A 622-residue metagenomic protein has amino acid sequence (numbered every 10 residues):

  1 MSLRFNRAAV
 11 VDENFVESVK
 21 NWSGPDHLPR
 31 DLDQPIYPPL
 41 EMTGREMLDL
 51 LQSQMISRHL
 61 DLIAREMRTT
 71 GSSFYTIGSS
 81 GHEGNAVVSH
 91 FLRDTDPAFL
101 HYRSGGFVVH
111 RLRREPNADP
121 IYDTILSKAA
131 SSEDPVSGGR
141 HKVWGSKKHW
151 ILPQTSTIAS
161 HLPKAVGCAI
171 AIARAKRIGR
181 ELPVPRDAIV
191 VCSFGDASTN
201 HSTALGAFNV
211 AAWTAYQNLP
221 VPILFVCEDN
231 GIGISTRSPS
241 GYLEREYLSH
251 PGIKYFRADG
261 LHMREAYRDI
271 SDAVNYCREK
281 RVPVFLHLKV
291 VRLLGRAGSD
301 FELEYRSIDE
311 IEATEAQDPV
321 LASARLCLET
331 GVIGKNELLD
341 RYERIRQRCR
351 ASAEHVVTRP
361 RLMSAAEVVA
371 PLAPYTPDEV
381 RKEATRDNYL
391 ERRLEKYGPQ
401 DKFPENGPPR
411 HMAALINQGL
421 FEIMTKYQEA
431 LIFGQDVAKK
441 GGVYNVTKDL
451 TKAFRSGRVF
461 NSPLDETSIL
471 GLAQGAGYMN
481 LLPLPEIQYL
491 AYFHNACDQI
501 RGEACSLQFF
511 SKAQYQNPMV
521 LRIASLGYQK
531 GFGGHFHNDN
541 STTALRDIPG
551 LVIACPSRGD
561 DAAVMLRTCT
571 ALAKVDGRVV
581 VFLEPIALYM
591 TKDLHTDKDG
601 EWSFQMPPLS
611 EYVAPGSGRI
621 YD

Functional and structural regions predicted by a protein language model:
M1-N85, H90-L92, L288, L294-F454 (+1 more regions): Conserved acidic/glycine
H59-L62, E66-I223, G233-G252, M479 (+2 more regions): Cofactor-binding active-site loop characterized by glycine-rich and histidine/acidic residues
R68, F74-H82, H101-R103, K142-K164 (+7 more regions): Active-site nucleophile and cofactor-binding loops and adjacent substrate-binding regions of central metabolic enzymes
S104, S131, D229-G231, P239-G241 (+6 more regions): Short glycine-enriched loops at secondary-structure junctions
I121-A130, A212-F225, R458-N461, A504-A524: A glycine-rich helix N-cap at a beta->alpha junction
I151-T358, R546-D622: Glycine-rich ThDP/TPP pyrophosphate-binding loop and its adjacent helix/strand module within ThDP-dependent enzymes
N209, T467-L482: Small-aliphatic-rich amphipathic alpha-helix that forms the alpha element of a beta-alpha
Y397-P399, M412-A413, N517-D539, V552: Cofactor-binding beta-sheet edge motifs in enzyme active sites
